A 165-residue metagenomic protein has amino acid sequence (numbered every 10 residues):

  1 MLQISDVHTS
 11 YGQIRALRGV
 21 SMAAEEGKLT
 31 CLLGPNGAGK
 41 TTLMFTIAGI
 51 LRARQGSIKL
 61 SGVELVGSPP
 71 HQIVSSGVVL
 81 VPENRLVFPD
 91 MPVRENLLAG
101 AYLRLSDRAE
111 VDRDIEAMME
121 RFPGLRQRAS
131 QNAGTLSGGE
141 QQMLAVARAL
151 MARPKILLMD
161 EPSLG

Functional and structural regions predicted by a protein language model:
G12, T30, S68, M91-E110 (+1 more regions): ABC-type ATPase nucleotide-binding domains, specifically the catalytic core motifs of the NBD
L33-P35: The feature captures the beta-strand-to-loop junction immediately N-terminal to the Walker
A48: Helix-to-loop junction immediately C-terminal to a conserved catalytic motif
G56-L65, S76, E110-I115: Conserved ABC transporter NBD signature motif
N132-L136, E140: Conserved ABC ATPase signature
A149-L150: ABC ATPase C-loop
R153: Conserved catalytic motifs of ABC-family nucleotide-binding domains
